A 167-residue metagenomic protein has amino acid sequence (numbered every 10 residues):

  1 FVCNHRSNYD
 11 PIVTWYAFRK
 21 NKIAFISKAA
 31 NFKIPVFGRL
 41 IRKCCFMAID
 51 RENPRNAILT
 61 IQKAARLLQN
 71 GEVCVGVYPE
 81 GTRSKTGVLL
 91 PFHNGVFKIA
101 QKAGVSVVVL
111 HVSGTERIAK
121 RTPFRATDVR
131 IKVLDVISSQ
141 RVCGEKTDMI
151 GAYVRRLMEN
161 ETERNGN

Functional and structural regions predicted by a protein language model:
V2-P54: Catalytic core of membrane glycerolipid acyltransferases/transacylases, capturing the structured, soluble-facing
I58-N167: Non-catalytic C-terminal accessory region of glycerolipid acyltransferases and related lyso-lipid remodeling enzymes
